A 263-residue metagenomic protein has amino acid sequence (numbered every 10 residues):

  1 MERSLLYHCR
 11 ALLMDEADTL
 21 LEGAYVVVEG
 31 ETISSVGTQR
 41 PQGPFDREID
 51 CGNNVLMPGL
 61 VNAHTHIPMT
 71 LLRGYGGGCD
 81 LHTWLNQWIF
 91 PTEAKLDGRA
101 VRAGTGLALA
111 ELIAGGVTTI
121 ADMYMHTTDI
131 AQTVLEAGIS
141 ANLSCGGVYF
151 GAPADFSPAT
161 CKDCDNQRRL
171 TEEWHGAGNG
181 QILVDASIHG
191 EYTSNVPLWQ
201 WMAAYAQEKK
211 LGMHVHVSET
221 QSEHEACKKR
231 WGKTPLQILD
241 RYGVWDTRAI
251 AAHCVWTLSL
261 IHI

Functional and structural regions predicted by a protein language model:
M1-G43, N54-V55: N-terminal metal-binding scaffold of metallo-dependent hydrolase/deaminase domains
R3-H8, Q42-W84, G106, A110-A114: Replace "His-x-His-based motif
C9, V26, E31, N53 (+6 more regions): Divalent metal-coordination and catalytic microenvironments
A11, I120-T127, Y192-T193, C254-L258: Short beta->alpha connector loops
T65-I67, M125, E219, W256: Short, glycine/acidic-enriched loop or turn micro-motifs at the edges of active sites
R73-I139, D163-A177: Alpha-helical scaffold segments that flank or form the walls of functional sites
I130-V255: Metal-coordinating catalytic core of metallo-dependent amide/deamination hydrolases
I261-I263: Conserved small/polar residues in nucleotide/adenosyl-binding loops
